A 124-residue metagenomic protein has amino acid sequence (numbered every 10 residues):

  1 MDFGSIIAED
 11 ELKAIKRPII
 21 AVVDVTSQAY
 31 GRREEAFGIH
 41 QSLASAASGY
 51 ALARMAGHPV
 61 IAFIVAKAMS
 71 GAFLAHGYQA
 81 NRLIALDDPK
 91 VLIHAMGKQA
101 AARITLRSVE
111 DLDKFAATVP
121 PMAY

Functional and structural regions predicted by a protein language model:
M1-D2, K98: Conserved long hydrophobic alpha-helices within structured protein cores
D2-G31: A structural preference for short, pocket-lining loop segments at secondary-structure junctions
S27, G31-Y124: Conserved catalytic cores of soluble enzyme domains, especially glycine-rich substrate-binding beta-alpha loops
